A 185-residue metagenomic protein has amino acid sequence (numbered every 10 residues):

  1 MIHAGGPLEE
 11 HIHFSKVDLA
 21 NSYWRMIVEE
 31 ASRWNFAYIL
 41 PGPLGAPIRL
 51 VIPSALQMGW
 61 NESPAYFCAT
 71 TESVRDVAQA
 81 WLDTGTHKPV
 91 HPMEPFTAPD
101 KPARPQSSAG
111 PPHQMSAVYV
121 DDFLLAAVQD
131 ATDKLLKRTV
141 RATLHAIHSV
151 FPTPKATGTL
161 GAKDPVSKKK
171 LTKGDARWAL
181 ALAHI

Functional and structural regions predicted by a protein language model:
M1, K16, L82-A117, L125-I185: Polymerase palm active-site segment centered on the conserved acidic dipeptide of motif C
H3-P7: A gly/proline- and charged-residue-enriched helix-loop-helix capping module
E9-F14, A20-R33, P47-Q114, V118 (+1 more regions): Conserved pre-motif C helix in the palm subdomain of viral-like polymerases
F36-G42: Long, low-complexity, Ser/Thr/Gly/Pro-rich intrinsically disordered segments that act as flexible linkers and assembly
I39, S54, L182-I185: Residues in well-ordered beta-strands of folded domains
P43-A46, G174: Short, ordered beta-strand-loop transition motifs
